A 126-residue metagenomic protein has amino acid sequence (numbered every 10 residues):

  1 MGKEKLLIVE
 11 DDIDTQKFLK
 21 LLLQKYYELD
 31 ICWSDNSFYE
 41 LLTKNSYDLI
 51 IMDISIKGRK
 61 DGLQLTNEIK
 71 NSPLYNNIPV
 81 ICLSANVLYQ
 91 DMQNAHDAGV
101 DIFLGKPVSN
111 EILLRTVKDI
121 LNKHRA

Functional and structural regions predicted by a protein language model:
G2-D14, L19, I50: Conserved acidic segment of CheY-like receiver
D12-I31, D35-N36: Two-component/phosphorelay signaling modules centered on CheY-like receiver
I31-L49, K57: Acidic, metal-coordinating helix/loop segments flanking the phosphotransfer/catalytic sites of two-component signaling
D53-S55, S84: Active-site residues of response regulator receiver
D61-N76: Short amphipathic alpha-helix used as the core "switch/output" element in two-component signaling
Q64, V87-I102: Alpha4 helix (beta4-alpha4-beta5 surface) of REC/receiver domains from two-component response regulators
N76-V87, V100: A short, hydrophobic beta-strand element within the central beta-sheet of small alpha/beta folds
V108-V117: C-terminal output helix
